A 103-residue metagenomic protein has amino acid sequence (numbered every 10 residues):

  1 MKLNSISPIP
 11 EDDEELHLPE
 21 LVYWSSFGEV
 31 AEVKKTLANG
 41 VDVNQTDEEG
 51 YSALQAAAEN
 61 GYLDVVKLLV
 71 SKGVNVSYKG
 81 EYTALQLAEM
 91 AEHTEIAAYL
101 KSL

Functional and structural regions predicted by a protein language model:
M1-N39: Intrinsically disordered, low-complexity regulatory segments in ankyrin-centric signaling systems
E32, D64-V65, E95-I96: Conserved ankyrin/ankyrin-like repeat signature
S77-L103: Leucine-rich solenoid repeat scaffolds
